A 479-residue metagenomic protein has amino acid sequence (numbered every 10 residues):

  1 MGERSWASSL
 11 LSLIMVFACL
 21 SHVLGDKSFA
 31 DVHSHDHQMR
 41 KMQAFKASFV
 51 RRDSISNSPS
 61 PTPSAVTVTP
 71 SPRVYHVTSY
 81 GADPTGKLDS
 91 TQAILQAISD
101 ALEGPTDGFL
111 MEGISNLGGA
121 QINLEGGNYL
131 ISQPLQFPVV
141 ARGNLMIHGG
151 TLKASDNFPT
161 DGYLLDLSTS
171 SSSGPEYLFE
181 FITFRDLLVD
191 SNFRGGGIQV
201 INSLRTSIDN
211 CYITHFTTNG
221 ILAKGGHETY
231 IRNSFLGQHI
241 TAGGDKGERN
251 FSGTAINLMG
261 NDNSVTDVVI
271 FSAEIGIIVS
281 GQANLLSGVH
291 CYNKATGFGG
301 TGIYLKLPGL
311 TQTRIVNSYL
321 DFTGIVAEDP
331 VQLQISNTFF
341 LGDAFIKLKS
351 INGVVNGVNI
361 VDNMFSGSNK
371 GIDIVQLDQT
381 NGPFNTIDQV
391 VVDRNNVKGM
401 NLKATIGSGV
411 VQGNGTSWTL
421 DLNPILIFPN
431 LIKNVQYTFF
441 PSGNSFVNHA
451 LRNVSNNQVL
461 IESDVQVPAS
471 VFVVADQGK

Functional and structural regions predicted by a protein language model:
G2-H148, L152-R185, G243-G244, V391-G415 (+1 more regions): Extracellular "leader-to-stem" segments immediately downstream of a signal peptide or signal-anchor in secreted/lumenal
V23, T69, S79, P84 (+12 more regions): Intrinsically disordered, low-complexity segments enriched in small/polar residues
F29, S34-R51, I55-N57, L333 (+2 more regions): Predominantly polar beta-repeat domains that present long G/T/S/D/N-rich surfaces used to bind, process, or adhere
R52-N57, I114-N116, N123-G126, D161-L164 (+15 more regions): A short linear-motif detector with a strong N-terminal bias
T85, Q199-V200, T229, S280: Intrinsically disordered, low-complexity, compositionally biased regions/tails
I94, S99, G119, S132-F137 (+10 more regions): Extracellular beta-strand/beta-solenoid scaffold signature
N116, A141, L178, N202 (+10 more regions): Solvent-exposed loop and beta-edge segments used for protein-protein assembly and interaction
N144-K153, L178-S191, L204-H215, H227-D245 (+7 more regions): Right-handed parallel beta-helix
